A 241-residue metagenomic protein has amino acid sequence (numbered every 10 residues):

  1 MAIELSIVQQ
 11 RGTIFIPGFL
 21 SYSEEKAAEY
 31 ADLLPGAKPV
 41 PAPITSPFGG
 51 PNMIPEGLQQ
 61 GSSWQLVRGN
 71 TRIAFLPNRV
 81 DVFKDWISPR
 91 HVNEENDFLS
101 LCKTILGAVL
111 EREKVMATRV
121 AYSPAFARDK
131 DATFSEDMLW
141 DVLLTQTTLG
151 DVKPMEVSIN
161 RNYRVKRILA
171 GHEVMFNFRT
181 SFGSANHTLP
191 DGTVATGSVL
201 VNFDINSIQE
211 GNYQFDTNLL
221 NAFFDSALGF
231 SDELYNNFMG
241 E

Functional and structural regions predicted by a protein language model:
M1-Q10, G107-M116, A185-L200: Short, surface-exposed loop and linker segments with low hydrophobicity and enrichment for Pro/Ser/Thr
A2-I87: N-terminal low-complexity, intrinsically disordered segments
L20-A27, H91-N93, T133-S135, N212-L220: Short, conserved charged micro-motifs
V40-L58, A108-D131, G150-I168, G229-E241: Short glycine-rich, low-complexity/disordered patches
S63-I87, R179-Q209: Amphipathic N-proximal alpha-helical interface segments
I73, P77-L149: Internal, hydrophobic cores of structured domains that mediate oligomerization or house catalytic pockets within large
V120-N202: Aromatic/basic-lined ligand-recognition segments that form π-stacking hydrophobic pockets flanked by Lys/Arg to engage
G192-E241: Long, compositionally biased interface segments
